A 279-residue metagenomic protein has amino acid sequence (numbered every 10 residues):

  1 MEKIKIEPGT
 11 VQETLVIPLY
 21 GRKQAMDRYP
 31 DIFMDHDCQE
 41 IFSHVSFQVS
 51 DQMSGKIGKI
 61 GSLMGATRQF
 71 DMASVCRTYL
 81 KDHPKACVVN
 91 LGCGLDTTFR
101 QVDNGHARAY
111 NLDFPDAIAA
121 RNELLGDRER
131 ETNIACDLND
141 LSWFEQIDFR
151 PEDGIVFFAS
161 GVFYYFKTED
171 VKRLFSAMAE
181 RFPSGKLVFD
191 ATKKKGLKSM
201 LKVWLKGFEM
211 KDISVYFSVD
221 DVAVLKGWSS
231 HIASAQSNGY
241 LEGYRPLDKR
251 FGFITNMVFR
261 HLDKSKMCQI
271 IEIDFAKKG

Functional and structural regions predicted by a protein language model:
M1-V89, C93-C136: Rossmann-like AdoMet
S142-E152: Short amphipathic alpha-helix with an adjacent loop that forms part of the alpha/beta core around
V156, M178-K194: Conserved beta-strand signature within the Rossmann-like core of class I S-adenosyl-L-methionine
Y165-M178: A short, conserved alpha-helix within the catalytic core of class I
L197-I213: Short, glycine-/aromatic-enriched active-site segment of Class I SAM-dependent methyltransferases
I213-G239: Short alpha-helix
H231-M257: Conserved catalytic loop of SAM-dependent methyltransferase domains
D248-G279: Core SAM-dependent methyltransferase catalytic element
